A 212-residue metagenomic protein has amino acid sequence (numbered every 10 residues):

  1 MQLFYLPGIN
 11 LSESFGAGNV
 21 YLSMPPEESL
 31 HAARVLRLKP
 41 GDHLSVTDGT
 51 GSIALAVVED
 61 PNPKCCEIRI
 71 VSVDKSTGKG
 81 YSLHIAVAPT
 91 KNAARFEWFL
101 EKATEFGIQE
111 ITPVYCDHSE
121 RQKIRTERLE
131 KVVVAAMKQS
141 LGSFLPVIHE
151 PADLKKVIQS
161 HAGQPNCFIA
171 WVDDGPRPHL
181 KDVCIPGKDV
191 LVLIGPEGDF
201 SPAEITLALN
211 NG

Functional and structural regions predicted by a protein language model:
M1-K75, E127: N-terminal positively charged helical leader segments and presequences
Q2-L3, Y21, H43-L44, C66-E67 (+5 more regions): Structural motif
P7-G8, P26-E27, G49, P89 (+3 more regions): Fold-independent oxyanion-binding glycine-rich loops and adjacent beta-strand/coil segments at enzyme active sites
L11-Y21, P61-C65, S76-T77, K123 (+2 more regions): Short, glycine- and charge-enriched coil/turn segments that flank and shape catalytic ligand pockets
A32, R95-F99, E204: Hydrophobic side chains in well-ordered alpha-helices
K75-I169: RNA substrate-binding interface of SAM-dependent RNA methyltransferases
C167-G212: Active-site/ligand-binding-proximal alpha/beta "capping" segment
